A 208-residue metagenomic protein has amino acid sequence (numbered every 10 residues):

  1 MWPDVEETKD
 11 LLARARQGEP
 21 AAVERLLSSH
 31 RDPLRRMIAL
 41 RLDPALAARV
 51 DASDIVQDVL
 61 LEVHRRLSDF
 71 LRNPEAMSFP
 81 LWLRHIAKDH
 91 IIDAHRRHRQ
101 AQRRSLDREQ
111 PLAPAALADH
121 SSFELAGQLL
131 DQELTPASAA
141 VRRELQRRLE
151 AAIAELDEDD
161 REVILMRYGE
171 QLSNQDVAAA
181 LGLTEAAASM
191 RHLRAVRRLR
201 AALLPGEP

Functional and structural regions predicted by a protein language model:
E6, Q17-L42: A short, charge-rich alpha-helical start-of-domain segment used by transcription regulators
A15, L34, I38, I55-H64 (+3 more regions): Short, small-hydrophobic-rich alpha-helical interface motif
R16-Q17, L40-A47, D58-M77, R97-R99: Sigma70-family region 2
L34, A113, D119-E162, L172: Amphipathic alpha-helical segment used for protein-protein interaction
R35-I38, L42, L156, R161 (+1 more regions): Short, Lys/Arg-enriched C-terminal cap helix and immediately downstream tail that follows
D54-L61, M77-D89: Structural recognition of an alpha-helix C-terminal capping motif at a helix-to-coil junction
D69, H85-A118, R142: Arg/Lys-rich amphipathic alpha helix in sigma70-family domain 2
L149, D160, G169, N174-P205: DNA-recognition helix of helix-turn-helix
